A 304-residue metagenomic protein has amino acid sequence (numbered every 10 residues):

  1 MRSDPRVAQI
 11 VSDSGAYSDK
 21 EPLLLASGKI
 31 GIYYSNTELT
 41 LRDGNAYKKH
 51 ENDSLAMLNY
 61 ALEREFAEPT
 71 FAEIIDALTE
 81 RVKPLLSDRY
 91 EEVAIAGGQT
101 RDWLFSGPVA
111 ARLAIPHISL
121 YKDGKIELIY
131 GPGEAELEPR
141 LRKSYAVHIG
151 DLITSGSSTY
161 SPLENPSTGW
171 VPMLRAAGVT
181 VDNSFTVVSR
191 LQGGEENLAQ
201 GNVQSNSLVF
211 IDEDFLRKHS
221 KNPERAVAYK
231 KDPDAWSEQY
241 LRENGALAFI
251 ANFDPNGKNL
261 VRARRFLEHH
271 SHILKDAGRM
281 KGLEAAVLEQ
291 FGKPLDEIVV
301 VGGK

Functional and structural regions predicted by a protein language model:
M1-K304: PRPP-associated nucleotide enzymes
